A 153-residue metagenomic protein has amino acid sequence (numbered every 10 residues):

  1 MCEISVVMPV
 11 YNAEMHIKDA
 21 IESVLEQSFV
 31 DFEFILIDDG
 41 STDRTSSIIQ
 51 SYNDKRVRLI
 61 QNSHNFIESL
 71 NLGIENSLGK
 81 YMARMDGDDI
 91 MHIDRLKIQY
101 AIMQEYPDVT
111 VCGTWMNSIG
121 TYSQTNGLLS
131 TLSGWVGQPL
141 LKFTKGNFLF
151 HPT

Functional and structural regions predicted by a protein language model:
M1-T153: Nucleotide-sugar donor-binding/catalytic module of glycosyltransferases that assemble extracellular/cell-envelope
